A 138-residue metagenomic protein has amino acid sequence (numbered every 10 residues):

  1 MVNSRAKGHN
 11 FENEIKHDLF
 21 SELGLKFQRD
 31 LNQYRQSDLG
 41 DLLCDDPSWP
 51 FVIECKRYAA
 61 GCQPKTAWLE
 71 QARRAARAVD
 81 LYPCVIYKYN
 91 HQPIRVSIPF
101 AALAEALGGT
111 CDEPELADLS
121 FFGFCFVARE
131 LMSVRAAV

Functional and structural regions predicted by a protein language model:
M1-V138: Catalytic phosphate/metal-binding cores of nucleic-acid and nucleotide-processing enzymes, i.e., regions that mediate
